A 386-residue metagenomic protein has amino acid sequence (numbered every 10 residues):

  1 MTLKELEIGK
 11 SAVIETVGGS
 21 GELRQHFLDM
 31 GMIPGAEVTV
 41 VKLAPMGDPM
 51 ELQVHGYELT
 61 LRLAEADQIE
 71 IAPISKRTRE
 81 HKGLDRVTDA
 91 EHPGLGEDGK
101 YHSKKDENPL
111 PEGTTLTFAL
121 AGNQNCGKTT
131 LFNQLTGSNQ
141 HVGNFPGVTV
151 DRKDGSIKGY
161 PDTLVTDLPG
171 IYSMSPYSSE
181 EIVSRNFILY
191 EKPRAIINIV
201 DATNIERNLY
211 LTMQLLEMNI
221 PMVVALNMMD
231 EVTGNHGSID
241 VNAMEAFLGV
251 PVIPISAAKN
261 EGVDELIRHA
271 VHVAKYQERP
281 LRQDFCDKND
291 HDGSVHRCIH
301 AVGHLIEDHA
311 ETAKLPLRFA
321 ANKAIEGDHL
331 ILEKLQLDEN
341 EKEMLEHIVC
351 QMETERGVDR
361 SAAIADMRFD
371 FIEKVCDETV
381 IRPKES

Functional and structural regions predicted by a protein language model:
M1-H81: Compact, glycine-rich, soluble single-domain proteins
L3-L6, K42-A44, E51, L61 (+9 more regions): Replace "in large, NTP-powered and nucleic-acid-processing enzymes" with "in large, NTP-powered factors and other
G19, L23, Q124, P146-K153 (+11 more regions): Helical mechanochemical/support elements of P-loop NTPase systems and associated helical scaffolds
A72-G96: Charged, amphipathic alpha-helical linker segments immediately N-terminal to NTP-binding catalytic cores
A90-M174, E191: Conserved G1/Walker A P-loop phosphate-binding module
I157-Y160, V183-I253: Conserved C-terminal guanine-recognition region of P-loop GTPase G domains, centered on the G4
V232-D287: Canonical P-loop GTPase G-domain recognition
G249, Y276, P280-S386: Extended helical scaffolds that flank P-loop GTPase cores
